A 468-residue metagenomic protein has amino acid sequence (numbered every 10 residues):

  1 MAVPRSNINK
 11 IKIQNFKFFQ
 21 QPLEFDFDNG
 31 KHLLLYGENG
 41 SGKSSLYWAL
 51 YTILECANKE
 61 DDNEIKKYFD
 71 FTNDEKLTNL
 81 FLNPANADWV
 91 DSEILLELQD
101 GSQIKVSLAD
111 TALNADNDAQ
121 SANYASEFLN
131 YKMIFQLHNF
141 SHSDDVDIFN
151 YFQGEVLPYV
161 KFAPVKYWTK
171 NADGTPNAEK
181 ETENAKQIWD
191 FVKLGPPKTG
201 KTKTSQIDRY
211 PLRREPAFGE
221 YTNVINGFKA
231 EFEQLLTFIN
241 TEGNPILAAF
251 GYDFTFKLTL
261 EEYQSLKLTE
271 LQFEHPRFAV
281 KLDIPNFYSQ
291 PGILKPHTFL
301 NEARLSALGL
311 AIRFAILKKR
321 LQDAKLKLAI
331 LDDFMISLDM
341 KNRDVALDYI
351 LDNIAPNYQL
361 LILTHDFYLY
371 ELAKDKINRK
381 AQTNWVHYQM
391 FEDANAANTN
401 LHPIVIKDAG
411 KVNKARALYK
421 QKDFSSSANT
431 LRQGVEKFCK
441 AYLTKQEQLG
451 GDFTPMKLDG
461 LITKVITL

Functional and structural regions predicted by a protein language model:
M1-Y51, P285-P296: Pre-Walker A-like glycine/lysine-rich segment at the N-terminus of P-loop NTPase domains
A2-V3, L212-L300, K319-A324: Extended helical coiled-coil dimerization/tether regions that scaffold and oligomerize large DNA-maintenance assemblies
D28, Y47-A112: Conserved P-loop NTP-binding catalytic core
N29-F71, E302-I316, L363: Phosphate-binding glycine-rich loops of NTP-binding sites
Y36-S41, A279-R313, L338: Conserved ABC ATPase signature
L95-T237, P403-N413: Coupling/switch segment of ABC-type P-loop NTPase heads
E302, D323, D339-M340, D344: Conserved D-loop-proximal element of ABC-family nucleotide-binding domains
V345-T444, Q448-T467: C-terminal lobe/lid and adjacent interdomain/linker elements of RecA-like ASCE P-loop ATPase modules
